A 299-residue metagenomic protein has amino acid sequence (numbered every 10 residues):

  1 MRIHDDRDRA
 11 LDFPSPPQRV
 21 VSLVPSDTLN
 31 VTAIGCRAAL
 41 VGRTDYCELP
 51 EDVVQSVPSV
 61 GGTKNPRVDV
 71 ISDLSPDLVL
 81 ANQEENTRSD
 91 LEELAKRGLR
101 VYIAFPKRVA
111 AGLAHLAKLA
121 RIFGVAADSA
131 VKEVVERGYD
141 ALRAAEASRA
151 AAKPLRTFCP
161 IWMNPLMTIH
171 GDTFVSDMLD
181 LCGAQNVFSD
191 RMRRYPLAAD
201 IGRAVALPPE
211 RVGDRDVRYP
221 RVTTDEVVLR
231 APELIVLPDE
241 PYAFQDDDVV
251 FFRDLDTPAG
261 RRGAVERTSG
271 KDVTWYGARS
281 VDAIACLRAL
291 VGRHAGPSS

Functional and structural regions predicted by a protein language model:
M1-S299: N-terminal ligand-binding lobe of clamshell/alpha-beta domains
